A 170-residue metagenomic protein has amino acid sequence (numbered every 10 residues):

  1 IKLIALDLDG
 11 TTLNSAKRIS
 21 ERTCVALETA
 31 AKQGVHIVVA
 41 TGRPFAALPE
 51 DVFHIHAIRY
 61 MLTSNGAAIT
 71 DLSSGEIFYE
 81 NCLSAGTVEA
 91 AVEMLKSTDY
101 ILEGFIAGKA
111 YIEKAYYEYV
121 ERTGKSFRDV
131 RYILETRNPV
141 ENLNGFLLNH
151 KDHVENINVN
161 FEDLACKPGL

Functional and structural regions predicted by a protein language model:
K2-A16, A91: Asp-based phosphoryl-transfer active-site loop
D9, G66, E162: Flexible loop residues that form catalytic and substrate-binding hotspots at small-molecule/glycan-binding clefts
R18, A46-A47, L164-A165: Short alpha-helical
R18-R22, N138: Short secondary-structure boundary/capping elements
E21-F127: Active-site phosphate-binding/coordination module
M94, T98, F105-L170: Conserved acidic, metal-coordinating active-site core of Asp-based, Mg2+-dependent phosphoryl-transfer enzymes
